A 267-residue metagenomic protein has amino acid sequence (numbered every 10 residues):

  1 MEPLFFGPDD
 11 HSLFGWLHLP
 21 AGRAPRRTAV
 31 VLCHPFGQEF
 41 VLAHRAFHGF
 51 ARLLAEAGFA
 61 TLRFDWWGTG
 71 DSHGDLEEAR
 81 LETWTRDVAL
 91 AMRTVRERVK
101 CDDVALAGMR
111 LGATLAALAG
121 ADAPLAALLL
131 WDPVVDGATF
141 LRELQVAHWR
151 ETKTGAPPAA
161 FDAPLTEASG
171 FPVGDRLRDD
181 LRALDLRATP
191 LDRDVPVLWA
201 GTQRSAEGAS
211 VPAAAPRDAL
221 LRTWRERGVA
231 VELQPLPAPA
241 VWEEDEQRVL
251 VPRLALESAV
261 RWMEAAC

Functional and structural regions predicted by a protein language model:
M1-T28: N-terminal cap/lid segment of alpha/beta-hydrolase-fold proteins
F5, G15-W16, A55, L62-F64 (+2 more regions): Terminal, non-globular segments
L19-D65, T94: Short, surface-exposed "cap/lid" segments of acyl-processing enzymes
F36, A60-G70, V134, L236-P239: Short beta-to-alpha linker loops that shape the active-site pocket of alpha/beta-hydrolase fold enzymes
T69-D103: Catalytic nucleophile-loop/oxyanion-hole region of alpha/beta-hydrolase and closely related hydrolase-like folds
A107-A116, D132: Gly/Ala-rich beta-loop-alpha elbow adjacent to hydrolase catalytic centers
L118-D122: Active-site signature of alpha/beta-hydrolase-fold catalytic machinery across serine- and Asp/Cys-nucleophile hydrolases
P124-W262: The alpha/beta-hydrolase serine catalytic core
